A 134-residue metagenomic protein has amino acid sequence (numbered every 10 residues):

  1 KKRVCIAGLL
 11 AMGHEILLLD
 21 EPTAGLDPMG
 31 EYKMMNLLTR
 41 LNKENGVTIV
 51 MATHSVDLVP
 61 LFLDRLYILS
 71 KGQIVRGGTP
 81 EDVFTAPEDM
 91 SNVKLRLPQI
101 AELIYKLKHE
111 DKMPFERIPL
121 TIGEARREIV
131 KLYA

Functional and structural regions predicted by a protein language model:
A11-E15: A short, proline-enriched helix->beta-strand linker immediately N-terminal to the Walker B motif in ABC-type P-loop
L17-D20: Catalytic Walker B motif of ABC-type/P-loop ATPase nucleotide-binding domains
P28-G30: Helix N-cap at the start of a conserved alpha-helix in ABC-type nucleotide-binding domains
T53-H54: H-loop/switch region of ABC-family ATPase nucleotide-binding domains
V59-L61: A short, surface-exposed alpha-helical micro-motif characterized by mixed small hydrophobic and charged/polar residues
M90-A134: ABC ATPase nucleotide-binding domains
